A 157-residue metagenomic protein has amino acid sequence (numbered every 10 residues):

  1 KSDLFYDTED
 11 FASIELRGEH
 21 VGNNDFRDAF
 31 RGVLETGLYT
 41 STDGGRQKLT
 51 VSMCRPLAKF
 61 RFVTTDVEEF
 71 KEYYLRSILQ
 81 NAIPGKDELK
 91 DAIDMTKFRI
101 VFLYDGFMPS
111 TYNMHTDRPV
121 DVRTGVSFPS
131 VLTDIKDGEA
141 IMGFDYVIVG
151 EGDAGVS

Functional and structural regions predicted by a protein language model:
K1-K59: Short, low-hydrophobicity acidic/polar segments
K1-S2, E72-S157: Tryptophan-paired
T8, T36, T40-T42, T50 (+6 more regions): Residue-identity detector for threonine
R17, S52-C54, V63-T65, T96 (+1 more regions): A structural detector for beta-sheet-dominated domains
L57-K59, E68, G106: Short loop/turn segments at secondary-structure transitions that flank enzyme active sites
V63-Y74: Structural motif
